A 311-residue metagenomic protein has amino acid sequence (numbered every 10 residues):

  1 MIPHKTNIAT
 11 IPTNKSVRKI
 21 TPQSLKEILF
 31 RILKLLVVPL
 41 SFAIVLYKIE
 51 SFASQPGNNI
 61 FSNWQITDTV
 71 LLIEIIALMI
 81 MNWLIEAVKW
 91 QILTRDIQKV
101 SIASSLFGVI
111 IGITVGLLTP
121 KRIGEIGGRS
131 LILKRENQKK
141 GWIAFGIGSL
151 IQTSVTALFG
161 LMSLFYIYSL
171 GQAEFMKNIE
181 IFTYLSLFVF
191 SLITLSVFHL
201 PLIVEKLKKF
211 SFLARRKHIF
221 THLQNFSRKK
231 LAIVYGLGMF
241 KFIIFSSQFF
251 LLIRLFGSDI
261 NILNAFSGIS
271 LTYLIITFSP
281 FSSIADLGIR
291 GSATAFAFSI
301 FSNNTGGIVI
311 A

Functional and structural regions predicted by a protein language model:
M1-V109, Y166-S279: Predominantly cytoplasmic-facing regulatory/coupling regions of multi-pass membrane proteins
R95, R129, R254, S299-I300: Transmembrane helix-loop junction
D96-K99, R135, D259, D286 (+1 more regions): Helix-loop interface residues and adjacent transmembrane-helix termini in multi-pass membrane transporters, primarily
A103-S104, R122, E136-L150, N303-A311: Membrane-interface alpha-helices at helix entry/exit sites of multi-pass transporters
L106-R135: Extended non-transmembrane interhelical loops and adjacent amphipathic helices of multipass membrane proteins
T114-T119, I143-F165, I275, A311: Membrane-embedded alpha-helical segments of transport systems, primarily multispan ion/solute transporters
V115-L117, S270-I289: Transmembrane alpha-helix interface/packing and boundary motifs in multi-pass membrane proteins, characterized by
L131-N137, G291-G306: Interfacial segments of multi-pass membrane proteins
